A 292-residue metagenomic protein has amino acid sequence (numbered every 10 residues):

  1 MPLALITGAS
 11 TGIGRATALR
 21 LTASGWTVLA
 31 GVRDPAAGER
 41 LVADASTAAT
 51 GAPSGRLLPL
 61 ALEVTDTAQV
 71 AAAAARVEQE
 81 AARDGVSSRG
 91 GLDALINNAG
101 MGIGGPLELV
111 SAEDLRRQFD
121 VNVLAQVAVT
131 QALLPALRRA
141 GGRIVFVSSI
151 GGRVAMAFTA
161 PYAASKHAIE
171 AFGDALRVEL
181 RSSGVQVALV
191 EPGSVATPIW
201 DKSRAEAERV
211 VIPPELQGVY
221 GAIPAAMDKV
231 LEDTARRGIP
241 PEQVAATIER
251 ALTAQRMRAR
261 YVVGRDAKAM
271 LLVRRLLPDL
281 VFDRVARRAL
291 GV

Functional and structural regions predicted by a protein language model:
S10-T11: Conserved glycine-rich cofactor-binding loop
A49-A68: Rossmann-fold cofactor-recognition segment
L62-A75, A112: The beta1-alpha1 cofactor-binding region of Rossmann-like NAD(H)/NADP(H)-dependent oxidoreductases
P106-L107, D114-R116: Substrate-binding pocket helix/loop in short-chain dehydrogenase/reductase
T130, S165: Active-site helix of classical SDR
S149: Residue(s) in the substrate-gating loop at a strand-loop-helix junction that position the organic substrate next
S182-T234: C-terminal beta-strand-loop-alpha-helix "lid" module of Rossmann-like NAD(P)-dependent dehydrogenases
